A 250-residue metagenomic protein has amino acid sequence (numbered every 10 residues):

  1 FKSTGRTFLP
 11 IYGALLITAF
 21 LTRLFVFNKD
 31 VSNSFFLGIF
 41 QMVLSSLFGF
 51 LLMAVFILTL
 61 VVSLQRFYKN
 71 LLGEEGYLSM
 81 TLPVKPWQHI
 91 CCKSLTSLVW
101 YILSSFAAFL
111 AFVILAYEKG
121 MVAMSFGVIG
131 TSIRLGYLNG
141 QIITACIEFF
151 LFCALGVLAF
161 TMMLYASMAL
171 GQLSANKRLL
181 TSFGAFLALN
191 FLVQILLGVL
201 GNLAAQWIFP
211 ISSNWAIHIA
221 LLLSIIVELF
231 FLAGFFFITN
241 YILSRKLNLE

Functional and structural regions predicted by a protein language model:
F1-G76, P86-E250: Hydrophobic alpha-helical transmembrane segments of membrane proteins
